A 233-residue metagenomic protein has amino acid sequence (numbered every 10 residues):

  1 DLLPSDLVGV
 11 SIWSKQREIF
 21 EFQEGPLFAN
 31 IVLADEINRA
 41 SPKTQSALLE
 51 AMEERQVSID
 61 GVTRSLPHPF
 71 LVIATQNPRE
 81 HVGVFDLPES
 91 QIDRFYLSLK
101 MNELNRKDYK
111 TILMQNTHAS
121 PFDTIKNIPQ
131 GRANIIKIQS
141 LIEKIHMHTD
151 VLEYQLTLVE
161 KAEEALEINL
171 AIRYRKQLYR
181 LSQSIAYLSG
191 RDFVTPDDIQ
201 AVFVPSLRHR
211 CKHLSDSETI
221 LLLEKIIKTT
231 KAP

Functional and structural regions predicted by a protein language model:
D1-Q16: AAA+/P-loop NTPase substrate/partner-engagement loops
L7, L48, F95, Q155 (+2 more regions): Residue-level signature of catalytic and energy-coupling elements of molecular machines, predominantly ATP/GTP-dependent
W13-L33: Conserved alpha-helical scaffold flanking the Walker A/P-loop in AAA+ ATPase domains
S14-R17, R39-T44, M52-P129, I136-K144 (+1 more regions): Canonical AAA+ ATPase core
D35-E36, A47: Walker B catalytic acidic pair
R106, K110-M114, L152, L156 (+1 more regions): An amphipathic alpha-helix signature
T124-L178: Conserved AAA+ ATPase small/helical "lid" subdomain
K161-P233: C-terminal engagement/docking regions of AAA+ P-loop ATPases
